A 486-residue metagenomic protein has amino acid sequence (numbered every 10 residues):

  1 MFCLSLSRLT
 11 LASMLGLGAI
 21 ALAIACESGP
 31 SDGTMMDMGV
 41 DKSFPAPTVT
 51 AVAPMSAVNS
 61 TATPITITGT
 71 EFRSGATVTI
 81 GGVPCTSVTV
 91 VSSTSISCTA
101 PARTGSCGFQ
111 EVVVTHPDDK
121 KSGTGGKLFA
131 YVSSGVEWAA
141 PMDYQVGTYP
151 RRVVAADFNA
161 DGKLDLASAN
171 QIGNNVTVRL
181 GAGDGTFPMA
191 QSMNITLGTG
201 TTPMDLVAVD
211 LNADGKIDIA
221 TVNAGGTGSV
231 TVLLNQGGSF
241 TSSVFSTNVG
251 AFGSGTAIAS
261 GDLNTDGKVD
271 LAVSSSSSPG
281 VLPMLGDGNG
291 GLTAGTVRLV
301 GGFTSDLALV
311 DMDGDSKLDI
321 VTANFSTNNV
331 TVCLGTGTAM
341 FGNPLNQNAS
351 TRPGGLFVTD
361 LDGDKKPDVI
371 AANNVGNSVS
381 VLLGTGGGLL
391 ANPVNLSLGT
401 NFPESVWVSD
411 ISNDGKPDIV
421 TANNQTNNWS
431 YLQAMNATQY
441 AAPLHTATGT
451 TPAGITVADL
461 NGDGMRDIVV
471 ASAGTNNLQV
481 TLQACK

Functional and structural regions predicted by a protein language model:
L22-A25: C-terminal motif of bacterial Sec signal peptides marking the signal peptidase cleavage site
E27-P30: Bacterial signal peptide processing site
G33-T77, P84, D119-A140: Beta-strand/beta-sandwich contexts
Y131-T148, L180-G200, L234-F252, L285-G302 (+4 more regions): Blade-edge motifs of beta-propeller repeat domains
R151-A160, M204-L211, T256-T265, S305-M312 (+4 more regions): Beta-propeller blade termini
G162-L164, G215-I217, G267-V269, S316-L318 (+3 more regions): Glycine-aliphatic tripeptides that mark coil-to-beta-strand junctions in extracellular and membrane proteins
L166-A169, I219-N223, L271-S275, I320-A323 (+3 more regions): Hydrophobic beta-strand segments that make up the repeating blades of beta-propeller and related beta-repeat
A453-K486: Blade-level signature of beta-propeller repeat domains, shared across WD40, Kelch, NHL, RCC1 and BNR/Asp-box propellers
